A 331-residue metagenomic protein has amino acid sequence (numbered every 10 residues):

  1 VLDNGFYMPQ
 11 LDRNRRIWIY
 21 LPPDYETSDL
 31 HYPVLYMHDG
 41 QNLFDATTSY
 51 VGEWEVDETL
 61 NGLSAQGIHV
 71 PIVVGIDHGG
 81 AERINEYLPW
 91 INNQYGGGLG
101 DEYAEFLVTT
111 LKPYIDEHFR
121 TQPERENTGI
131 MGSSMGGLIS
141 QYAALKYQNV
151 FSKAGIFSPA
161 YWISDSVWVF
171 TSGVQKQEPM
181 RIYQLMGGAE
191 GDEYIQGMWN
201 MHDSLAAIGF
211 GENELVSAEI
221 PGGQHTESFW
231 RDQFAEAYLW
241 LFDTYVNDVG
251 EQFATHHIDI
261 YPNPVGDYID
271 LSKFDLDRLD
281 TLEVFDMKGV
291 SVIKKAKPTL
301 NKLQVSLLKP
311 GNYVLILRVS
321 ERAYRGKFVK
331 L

Functional and structural regions predicted by a protein language model:
V1-N247: Non-catalytic cap/lid and distal C-terminal segments of serine-dependent acyl enzymes
L138-Y142, M180, E251-F253, V265-S272: Hydrophobic, well-ordered secondary-structure scaffolds
D248-V249, I260: Disulfide-bonded cysteine-rich modules in secreted/extracellular proteins, activating on the conserved Cys frameworks
A254-L331: C-terminal outer-membrane/trafficking sorting elements
